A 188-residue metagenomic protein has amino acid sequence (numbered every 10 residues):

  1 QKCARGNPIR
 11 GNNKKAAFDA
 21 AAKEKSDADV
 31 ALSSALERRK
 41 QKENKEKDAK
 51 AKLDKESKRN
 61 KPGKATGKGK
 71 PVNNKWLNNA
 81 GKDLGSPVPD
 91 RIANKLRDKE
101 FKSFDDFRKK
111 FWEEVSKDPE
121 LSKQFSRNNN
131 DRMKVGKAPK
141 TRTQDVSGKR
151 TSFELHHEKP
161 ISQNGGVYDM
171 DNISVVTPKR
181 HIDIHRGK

Functional and structural regions predicted by a protein language model:
Q1-P8, D19: Hydrophobic, membrane-inserting alpha-helical segments
A20-E154, K159-K188: Nuclease and nuclease-like effector domains acting on nucleic acids or nucleotide cofactors
